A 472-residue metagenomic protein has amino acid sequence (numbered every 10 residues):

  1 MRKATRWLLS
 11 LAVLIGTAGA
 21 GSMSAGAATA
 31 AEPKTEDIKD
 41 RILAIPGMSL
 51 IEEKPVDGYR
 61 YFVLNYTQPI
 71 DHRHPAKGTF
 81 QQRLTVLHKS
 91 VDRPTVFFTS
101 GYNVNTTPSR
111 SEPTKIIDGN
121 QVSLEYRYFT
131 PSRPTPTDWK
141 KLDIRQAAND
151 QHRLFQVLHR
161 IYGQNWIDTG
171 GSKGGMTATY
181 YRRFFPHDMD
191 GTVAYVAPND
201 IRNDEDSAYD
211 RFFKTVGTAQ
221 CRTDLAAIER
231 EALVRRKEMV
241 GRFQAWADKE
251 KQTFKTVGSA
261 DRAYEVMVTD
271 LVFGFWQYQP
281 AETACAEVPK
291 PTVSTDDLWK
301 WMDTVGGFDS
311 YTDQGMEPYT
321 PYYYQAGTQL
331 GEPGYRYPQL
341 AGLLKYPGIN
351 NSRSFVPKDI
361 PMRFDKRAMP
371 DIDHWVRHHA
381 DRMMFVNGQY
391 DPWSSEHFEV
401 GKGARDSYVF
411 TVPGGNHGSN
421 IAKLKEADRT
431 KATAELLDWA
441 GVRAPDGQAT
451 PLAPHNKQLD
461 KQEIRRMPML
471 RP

Functional and structural regions predicted by a protein language model:
R2-W7, G26-N120, K425-P472: Catalytic-loop region of hydrolases
N65, D71-A148, F355, P361-R382 (+2 more regions): N-terminal cap/lid subdomain of alpha/beta-hydrolase-fold enzymes
N149-Q164: Conserved acidic catalytic loop of the alpha/beta-hydrolase fold
Y162-S172: Alpha/beta-hydrolase fold nucleophile elbow
G170-Y180: Glycine-rich nucleophile elbow surrounding the catalytic serine of serine-hydrolase chemistry
D188-K251: A catalytic-pocket lid/entrance helix-loop region that shapes and gates access to the active site across common
V240-R367: Alpha/beta-hydrolase fold active-site neighborhood
G415-A427: Catalytic histidine-centered segment of alpha/beta-hydrolase-like enzymes
